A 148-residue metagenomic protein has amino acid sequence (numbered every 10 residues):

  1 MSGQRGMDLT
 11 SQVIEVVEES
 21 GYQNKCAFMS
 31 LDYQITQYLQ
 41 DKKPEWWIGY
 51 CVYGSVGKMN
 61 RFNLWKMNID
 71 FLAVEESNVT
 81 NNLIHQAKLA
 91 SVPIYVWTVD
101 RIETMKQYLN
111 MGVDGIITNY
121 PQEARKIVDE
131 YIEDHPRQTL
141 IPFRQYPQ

Functional and structural regions predicted by a protein language model:
M1-Q148: Short loop-to-alpha-helix "cap/lid" segments that border enzyme active sites across diverse enzyme classes
